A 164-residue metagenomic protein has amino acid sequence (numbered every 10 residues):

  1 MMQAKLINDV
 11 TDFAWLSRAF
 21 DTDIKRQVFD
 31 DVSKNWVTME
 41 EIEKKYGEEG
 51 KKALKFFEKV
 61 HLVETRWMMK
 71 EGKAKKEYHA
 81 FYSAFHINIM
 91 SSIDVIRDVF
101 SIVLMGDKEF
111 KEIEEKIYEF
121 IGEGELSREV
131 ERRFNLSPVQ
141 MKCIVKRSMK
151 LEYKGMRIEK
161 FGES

Functional and structural regions predicted by a protein language model:
M1-L16, D23: N-terminal amphipathic alpha-helix
D12, E71-L104: Conserved segment of winged-helix/HTH DNA-binding domains
W15-F20, D98-I113: Short, Lys/Arg-enriched anionic-surface-contact patches
D21-K25, D31-E41, F120-L126: Short capping segments at the starts of secondary-structure elements
R26-D30, K108-E119: Pre-recognition alpha-helix immediately N-terminal to the DNA-recognition helix within helix-turn-helix or winged-helix
E40-E43, E129-F134: Short alpha-helical "recognition helix" segments of helix-turn-helix
Y46-K59, F134-R147: Short amphipathic alpha-helical interaction segments
K59-M69, K146-K160: A short, conserved structural fragment
